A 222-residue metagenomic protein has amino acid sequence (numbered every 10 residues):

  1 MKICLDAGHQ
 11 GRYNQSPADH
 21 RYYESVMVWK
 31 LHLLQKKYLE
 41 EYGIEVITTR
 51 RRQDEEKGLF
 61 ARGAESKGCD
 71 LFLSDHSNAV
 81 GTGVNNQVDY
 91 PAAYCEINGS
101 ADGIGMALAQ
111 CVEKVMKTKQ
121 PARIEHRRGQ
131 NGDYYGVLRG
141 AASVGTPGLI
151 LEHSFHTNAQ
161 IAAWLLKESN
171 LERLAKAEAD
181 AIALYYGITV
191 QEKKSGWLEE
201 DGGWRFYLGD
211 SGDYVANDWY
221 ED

Functional and structural regions predicted by a protein language model:
I3, Y13, Y22-E192: Active-site-proximal helix/loop segments of hydrolytic enzymes
D6, S74, Y94, E152 (+3 more regions): Residue-level detector of conserved, well-ordered beta-strand and adjacent loop positions that form binding/recognition
A7-G11, G203: Short polar catalytic/cofactor-binding loops
H9, S154-F155, S211: A broadly conserved detector of short glycine/acidic/proline-rich loop/turn motifs that flank catalytic sites and bind
Q191-D222: Extracellular adhesion/carbohydrate-binding repeat motifs centered on closely spaced tryptophans
